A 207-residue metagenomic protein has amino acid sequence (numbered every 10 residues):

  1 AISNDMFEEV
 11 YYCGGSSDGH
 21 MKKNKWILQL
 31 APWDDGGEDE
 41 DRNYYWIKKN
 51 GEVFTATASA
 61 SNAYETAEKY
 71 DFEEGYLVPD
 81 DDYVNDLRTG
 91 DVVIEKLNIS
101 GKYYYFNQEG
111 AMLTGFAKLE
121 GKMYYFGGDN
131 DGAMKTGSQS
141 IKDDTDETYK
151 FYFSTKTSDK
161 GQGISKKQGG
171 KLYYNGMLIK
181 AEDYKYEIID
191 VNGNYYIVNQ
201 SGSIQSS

Functional and structural regions predicted by a protein language model:
A1-S207: Extracellular adhesion/carbohydrate-binding repeat motifs centered on closely spaced tryptophans
